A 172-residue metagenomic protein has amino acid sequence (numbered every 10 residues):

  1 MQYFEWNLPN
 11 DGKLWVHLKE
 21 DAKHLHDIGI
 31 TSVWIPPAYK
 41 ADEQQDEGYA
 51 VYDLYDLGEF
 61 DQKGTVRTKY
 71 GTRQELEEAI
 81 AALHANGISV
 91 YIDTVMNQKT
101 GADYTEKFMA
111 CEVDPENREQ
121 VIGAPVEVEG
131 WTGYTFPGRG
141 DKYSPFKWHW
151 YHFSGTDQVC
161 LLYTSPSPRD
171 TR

Functional and structural regions predicted by a protein language model:
M1-S89: N-terminal structural segment of carbohydrate-active enzymes
E43-D53, K99-L162: Aromatic- and acidic-residue-enriched segments that line the glycan-binding/catalytic groove of carbohydrate-active
Q62-T135, R172: Hydrophobic, well-ordered secondary-structure scaffolds
Y163-R172: Single conserved hydrophobic/aromatic residue that forms the stacking wall/gate of nucleotide- or nucleobase-binding
